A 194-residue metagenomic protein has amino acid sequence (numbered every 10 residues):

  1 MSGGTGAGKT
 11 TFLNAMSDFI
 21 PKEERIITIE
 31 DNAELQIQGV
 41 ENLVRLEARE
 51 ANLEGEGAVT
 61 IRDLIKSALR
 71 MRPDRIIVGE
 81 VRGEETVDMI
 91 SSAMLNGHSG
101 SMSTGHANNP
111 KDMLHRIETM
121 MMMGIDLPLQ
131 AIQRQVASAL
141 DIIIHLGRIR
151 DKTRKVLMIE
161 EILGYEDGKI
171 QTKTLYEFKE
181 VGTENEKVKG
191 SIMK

Functional and structural regions predicted by a protein language model:
M1: Hydrophobic anchor at the beta1->P-loop junction of P-loop NTPases
G6: Walker A (P-loop) phosphate-binding loop of P-loop NTPases
K9: Conserved lysine of the Walker
N14, D18-K66, M113-I117: P-loop NTPase switch/communication element
E23, M120-M123, F178, G182: Hydrophobic alpha-helical segments
E30, I37-V40, A68-D167: Conserved P-loop NTPase nucleotide-binding/switch module
T60, P128-L129, M193: General structural signal for secondary-structure boundaries
Q135, K152-K194: NTP-binding/hydrolysis catalytic cores, primarily Walker-type P-loop NTPases
